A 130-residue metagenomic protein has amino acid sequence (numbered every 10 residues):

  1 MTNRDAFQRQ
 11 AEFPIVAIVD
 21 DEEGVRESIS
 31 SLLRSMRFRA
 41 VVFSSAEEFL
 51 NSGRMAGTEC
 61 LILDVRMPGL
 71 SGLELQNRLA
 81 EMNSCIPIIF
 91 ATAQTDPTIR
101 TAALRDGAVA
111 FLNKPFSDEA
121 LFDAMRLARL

Functional and structural regions predicted by a protein language model:
M1-A17, E23-G24, S30, E119-L130: Non-catalytic signal-transmission and effector/linker regions of two-component phosphorelay proteins
E23-V41: Two-component/phosphorelay signaling modules centered on CheY-like receiver
V42-C60: Acidic, metal-coordinating helix/loop segments flanking the phosphotransfer/catalytic sites of two-component signaling
S44-S45, S71-L75: Acidic catalytic/metal-coordinating carboxylates
M67: Receiver (REC) domain active-site loop signature in two-component systems and cognate sites in sensor histidine kinases
E74, T95-A110: Alpha4 helix (beta4-alpha4-beta5 surface) of REC/receiver domains from two-component response regulators
K114: A Lys-centered signature of the CheY-like receiver
